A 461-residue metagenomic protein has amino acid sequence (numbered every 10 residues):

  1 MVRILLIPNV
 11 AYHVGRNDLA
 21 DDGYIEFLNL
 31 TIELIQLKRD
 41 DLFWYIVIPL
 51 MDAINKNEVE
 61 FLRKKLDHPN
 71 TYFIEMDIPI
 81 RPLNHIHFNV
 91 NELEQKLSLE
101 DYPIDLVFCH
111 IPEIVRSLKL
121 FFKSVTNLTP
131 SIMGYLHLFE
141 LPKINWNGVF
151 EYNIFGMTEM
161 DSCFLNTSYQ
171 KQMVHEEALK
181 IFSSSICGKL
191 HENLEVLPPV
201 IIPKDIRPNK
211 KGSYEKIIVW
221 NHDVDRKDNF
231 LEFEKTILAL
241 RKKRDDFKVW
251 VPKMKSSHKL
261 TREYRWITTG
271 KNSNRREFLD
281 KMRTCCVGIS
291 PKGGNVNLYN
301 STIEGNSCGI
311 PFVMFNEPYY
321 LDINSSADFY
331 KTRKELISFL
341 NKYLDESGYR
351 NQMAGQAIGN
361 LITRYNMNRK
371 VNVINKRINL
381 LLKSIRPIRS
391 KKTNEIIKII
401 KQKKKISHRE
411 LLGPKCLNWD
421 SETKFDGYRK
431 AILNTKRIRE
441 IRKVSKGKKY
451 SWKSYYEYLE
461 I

Functional and structural regions predicted by a protein language model:
M1-K64, L238-K243: N-terminal subdomain of nucleotide-sugar transferases
V2-P8, F164, I201, N209-D228 (+1 more regions): Conserved donor-binding/catalytic core segment of Leloir-type glycosyltransferases
H68-Y72, V251-D280, T284-V287: Nucleotide-activated donor-binding/catalytic signature segment of Leloir-type glycosyltransferases, i.e., the conserved
C109-I114: Short His-centered aromatic/hydrophobic patch
E159-E192: A short, active-site helix/loop in glycosyltransferases that binds the activated sugar's phosphate group
Y169-Q170, G188-I206, K255: Short beta-strand->alpha-helix junction loop in the catalytic core of nucleotide-activated group-transfer enzymes
R283-N297, I310: Acidic donor-binding loop of glycosyltransferase active sites
G348-N379, I385, N418-D420: A charged, aromatic-enriched C-terminal amphipathic alpha-helix characteristic of glycosyltransferases across folds
